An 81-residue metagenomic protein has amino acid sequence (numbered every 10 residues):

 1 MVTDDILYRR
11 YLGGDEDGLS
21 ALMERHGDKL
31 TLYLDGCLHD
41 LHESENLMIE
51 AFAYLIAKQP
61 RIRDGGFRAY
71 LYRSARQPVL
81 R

Functional and structural regions predicted by a protein language model:
V2, R9-L32, G36: A short, charge-rich alpha-helical start-of-domain segment used by transcription regulators
I6, D17, K29, E50 (+2 more regions): Active-site phosphate/pyrophosphate-handling residues
L12-G13, H39, I49-F67: Sigma70-family region 2
S20, E24, G65-R73: Short-chain dehydrogenase/reductase
D28, H39, F52-A53, R76 (+1 more regions): Residue-level marker of structural boundaries
L30, L34, Q59, L71 (+1 more regions): Hydrophobic-face residues of short alpha-helical interaction/recognition segments
